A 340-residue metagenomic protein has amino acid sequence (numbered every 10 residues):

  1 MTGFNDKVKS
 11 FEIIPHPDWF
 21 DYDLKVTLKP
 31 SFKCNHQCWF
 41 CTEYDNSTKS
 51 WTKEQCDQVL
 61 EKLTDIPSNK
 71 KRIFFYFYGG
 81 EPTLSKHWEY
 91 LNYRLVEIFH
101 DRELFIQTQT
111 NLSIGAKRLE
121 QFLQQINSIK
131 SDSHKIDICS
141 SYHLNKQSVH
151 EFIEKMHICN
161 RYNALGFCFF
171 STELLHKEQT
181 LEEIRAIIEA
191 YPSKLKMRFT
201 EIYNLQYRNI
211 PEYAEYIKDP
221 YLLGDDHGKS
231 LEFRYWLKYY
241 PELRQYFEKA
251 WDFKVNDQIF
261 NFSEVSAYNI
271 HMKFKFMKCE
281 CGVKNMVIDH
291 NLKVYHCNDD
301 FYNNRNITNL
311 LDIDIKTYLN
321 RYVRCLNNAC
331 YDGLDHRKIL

Functional and structural regions predicted by a protein language model:
M1-D18, Y22-K25, Y44, F274-K278 (+1 more regions): Flexible mid-to-C-terminal extensions adjoining Fe-S/redox cofactors in radical SAM and related proteins
K33-Q37, D45, A329: Short pre-active-site segment immediately N-terminal to redox-active cysteine/selenocysteine motifs in thiol-based
Q37, T42, V59-F74, W251-I259: Glycine-rich short-loop/terminal segments
Y44-E54, K70-S85, H100-K117, I129-F152 (+2 more regions): Core AdoMet radical
T52, C56, W88-N92, L119 (+2 more regions): Aromatic/hydrophobic pocket-lining residues that form the small-molecule binding cavity in soluble enzyme cores
L63-S68, V96-H100, Q121-H134, K155-N163 (+1 more regions): Acidic (Asp/Glu)-rich catalytic clusters
D137, S141-G282, H290: Radical SAM enzyme [4Fe-4S]-AdoMet core and its adjacent flexible, acidic and glycine-rich loops/tails across
